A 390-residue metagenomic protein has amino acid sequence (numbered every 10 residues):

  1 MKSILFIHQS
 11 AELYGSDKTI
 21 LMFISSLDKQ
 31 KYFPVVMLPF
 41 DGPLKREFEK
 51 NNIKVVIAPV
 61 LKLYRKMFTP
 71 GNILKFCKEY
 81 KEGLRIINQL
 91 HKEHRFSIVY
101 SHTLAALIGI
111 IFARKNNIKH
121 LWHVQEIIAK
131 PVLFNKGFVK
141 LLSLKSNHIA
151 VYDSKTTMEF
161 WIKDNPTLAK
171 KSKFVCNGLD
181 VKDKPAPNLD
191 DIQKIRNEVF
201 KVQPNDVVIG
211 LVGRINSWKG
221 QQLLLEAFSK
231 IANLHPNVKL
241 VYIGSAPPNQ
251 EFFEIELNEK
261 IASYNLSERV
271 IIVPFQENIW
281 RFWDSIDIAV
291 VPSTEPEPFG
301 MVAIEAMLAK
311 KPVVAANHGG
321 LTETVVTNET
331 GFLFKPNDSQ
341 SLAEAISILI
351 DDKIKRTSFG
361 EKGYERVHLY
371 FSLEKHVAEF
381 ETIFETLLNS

Functional and structural regions predicted by a protein language model:
D17-M22, V207, N216-K230, F332 (+1 more regions): A conserved mid-protein helix/loop that constitutes part of the nucleotide-sugar donor-binding site
P43-E49, V241-S267, K355: Short, structured helix-loop element that forms part of the nucleotide-activated donor/catalytic region
N147-F174, L179-K184: A short, active-site helix/loop in glycosyltransferases that binds the activated sugar's phosphate group
P185-V202, E256-N258, E379: A short helix/loop element that forms part of the nucleotide-sugar donor recognition site in Leloir-type
N249-E254, S267-Q276, F282, F332-L333: Active-site donor-binding acidic/aromatic loop of nucleotide-activated sugar and phosphosugar transferases involved
D284-P298, K311-P312: Acidic donor-binding loop of glycosyltransferase active sites
P312-A315, V325: Short hydrophobic beta-strand element within catalytic cores of glycosyltransferases and related nucleotide-activated
T327-N328, F332-S339, I348-I354: Conserved acidic donor-binding segment of nucleotide-sugar-dependent glycosyltransferases
